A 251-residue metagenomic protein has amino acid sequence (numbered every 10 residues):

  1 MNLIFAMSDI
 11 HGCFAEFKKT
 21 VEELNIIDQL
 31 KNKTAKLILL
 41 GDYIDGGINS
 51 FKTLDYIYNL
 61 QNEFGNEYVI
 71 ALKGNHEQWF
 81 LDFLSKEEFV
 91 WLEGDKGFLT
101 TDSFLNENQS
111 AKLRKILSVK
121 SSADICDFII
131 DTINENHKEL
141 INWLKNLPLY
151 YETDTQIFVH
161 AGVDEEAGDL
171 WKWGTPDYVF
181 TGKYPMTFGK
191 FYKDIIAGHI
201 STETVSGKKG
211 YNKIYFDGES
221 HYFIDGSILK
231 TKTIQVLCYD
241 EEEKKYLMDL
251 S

Functional and structural regions predicted by a protein language model:
M1, N32-A35, N66-Y68, D154 (+1 more regions): A general structural motif
M1-Y56: N-terminal active-site segment of His-dependent metallophosphoesterases
A6, L37-L39, A71-L72, I157 (+2 more regions): Residue-level marker for buried hydrophobic side chains located in beta-strands that build the well-ordered beta-sheet
D9, D42, G74-N75, H199 (+1 more regions): Active-site glycine-centered loops adjacent to acidic/histidine catalytic or metal-binding residues that shape
H11-G12, D45, E77-Q78, V163 (+2 more regions): Short, glycine/acidic-enriched loop or turn micro-motifs at the edges of active sites
A15, G47-F51, L81, G168 (+1 more regions): Short N-terminal helix/helix-N-cap motif within the alpha/beta-hydrolase-1
G47-N146: Active-site neighborhood of divalent metal-dependent phosphoester bond hydrolases
L113-F223, S227-K232, E241-E243: Acidic, His/Gly-enriched loop-helix segments that form or flank divalent-metal centers in metallo-dependent hydrolases
